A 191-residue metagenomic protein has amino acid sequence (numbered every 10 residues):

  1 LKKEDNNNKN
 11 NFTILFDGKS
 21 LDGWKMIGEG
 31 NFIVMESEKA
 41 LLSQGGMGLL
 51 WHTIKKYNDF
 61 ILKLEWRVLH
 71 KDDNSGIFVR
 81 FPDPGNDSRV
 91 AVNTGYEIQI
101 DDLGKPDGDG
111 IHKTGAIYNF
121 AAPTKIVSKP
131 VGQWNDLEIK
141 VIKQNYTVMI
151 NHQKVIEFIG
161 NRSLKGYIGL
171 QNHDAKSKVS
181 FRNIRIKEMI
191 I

Functional and structural regions predicted by a protein language model:
L1-I191: Carbohydrate-interacting regions of secretory-pathway proteins
